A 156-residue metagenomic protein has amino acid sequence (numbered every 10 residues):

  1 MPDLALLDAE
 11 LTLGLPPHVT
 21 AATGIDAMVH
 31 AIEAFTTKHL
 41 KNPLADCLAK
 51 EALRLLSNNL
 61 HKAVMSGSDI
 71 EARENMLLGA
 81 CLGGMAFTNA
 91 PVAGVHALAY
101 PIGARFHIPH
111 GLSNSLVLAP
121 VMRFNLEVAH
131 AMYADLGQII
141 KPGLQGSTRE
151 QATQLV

Functional and structural regions predicted by a protein language model:
M1-A90: Carboxylate- and glycine-rich phosphate/diphosphate-binding segment that chelates Mg2+/Mn2+
I25, L53, V95, N114-S115 (+1 more regions): A general structural signal for well-ordered alpha-helical segments in protein cores
A31, L55, N59, L82 (+3 more regions): A general alpha-helix detector
C47-E51, N75-L78, A97-Y100, L116-P120 (+1 more regions): Amphipathic alpha-helical interaction segments
L56, L77, A104, H130-A131: Short alpha-helix boundary/capping motifs
C81-N114: Glycine-rich phosphate/pyrophosphate-binding beta-alpha loops
R105-V156: Gly/Pro-rich interdomain helix-loop hinge
